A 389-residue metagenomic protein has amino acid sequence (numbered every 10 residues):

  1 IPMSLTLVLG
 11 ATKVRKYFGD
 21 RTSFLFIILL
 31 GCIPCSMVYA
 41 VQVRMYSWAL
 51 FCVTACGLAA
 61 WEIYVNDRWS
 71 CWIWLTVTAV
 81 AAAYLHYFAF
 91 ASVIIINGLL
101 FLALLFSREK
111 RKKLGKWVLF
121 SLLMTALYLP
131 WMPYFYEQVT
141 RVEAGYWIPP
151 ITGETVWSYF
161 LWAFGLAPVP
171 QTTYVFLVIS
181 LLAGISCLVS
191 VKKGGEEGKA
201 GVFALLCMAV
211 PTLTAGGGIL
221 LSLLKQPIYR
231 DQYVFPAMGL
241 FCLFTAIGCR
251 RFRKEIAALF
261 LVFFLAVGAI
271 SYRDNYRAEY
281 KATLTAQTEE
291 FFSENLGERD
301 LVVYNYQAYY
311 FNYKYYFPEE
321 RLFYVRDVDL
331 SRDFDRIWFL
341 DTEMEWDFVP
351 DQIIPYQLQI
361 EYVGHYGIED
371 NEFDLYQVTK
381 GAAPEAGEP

Functional and structural regions predicted by a protein language model:
I1-T379: Membrane-proximal helix-loop-helix interfaces that form the catalytic/acceptor-binding platform of multi-pass membrane
A382-P389: Short, solvent-exposed mixed-charge patches
